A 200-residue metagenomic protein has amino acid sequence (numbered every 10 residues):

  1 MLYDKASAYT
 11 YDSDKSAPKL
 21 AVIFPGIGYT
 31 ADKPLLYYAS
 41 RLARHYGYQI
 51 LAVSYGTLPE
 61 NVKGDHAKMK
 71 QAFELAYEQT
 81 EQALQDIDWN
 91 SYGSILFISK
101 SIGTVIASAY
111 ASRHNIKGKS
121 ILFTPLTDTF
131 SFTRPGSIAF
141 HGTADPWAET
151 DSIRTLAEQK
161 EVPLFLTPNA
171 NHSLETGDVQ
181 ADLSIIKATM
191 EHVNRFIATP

Functional and structural regions predicted by a protein language model:
L2-S91: Serine-hydrolase catalytic machinery in alpha/beta-hydrolase-like enzymes
G26-I27, Y55, I121-T129, G142-A144: Active-site nucleophile loop of the alpha/beta-hydrolase fold
Y92-F97, S120: Conserved alpha/beta-hydrolase fold motif
I95-S108: Gly/Ala-rich beta-loop-alpha elbow adjacent to hydrolase catalytic centers
N115-L126, P135-G136: A conserved short beta-strand
T133, A139-H141, D145, I153: Short beta-strand/loop motif that positions the catalytic acidic residue of the alpha/beta-hydrolase fold
G142-A148, H172-S173: Acidic catalytic loop of the alpha/beta-hydrolase fold
A170-I185: Catalytic histidine-centered segment of alpha/beta-hydrolase-like enzymes
